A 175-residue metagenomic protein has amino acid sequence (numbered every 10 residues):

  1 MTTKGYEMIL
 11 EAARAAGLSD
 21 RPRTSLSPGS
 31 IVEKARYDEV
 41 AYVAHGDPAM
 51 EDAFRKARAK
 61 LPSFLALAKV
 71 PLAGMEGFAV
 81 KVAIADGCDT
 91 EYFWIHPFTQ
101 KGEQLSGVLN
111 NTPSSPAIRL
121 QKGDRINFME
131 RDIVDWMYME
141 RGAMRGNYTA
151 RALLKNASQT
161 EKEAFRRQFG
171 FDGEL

Functional and structural regions predicted by a protein language model:
M1-W94, F98-L175: Mixed-charge, low-complexity intrinsically disordered regions
